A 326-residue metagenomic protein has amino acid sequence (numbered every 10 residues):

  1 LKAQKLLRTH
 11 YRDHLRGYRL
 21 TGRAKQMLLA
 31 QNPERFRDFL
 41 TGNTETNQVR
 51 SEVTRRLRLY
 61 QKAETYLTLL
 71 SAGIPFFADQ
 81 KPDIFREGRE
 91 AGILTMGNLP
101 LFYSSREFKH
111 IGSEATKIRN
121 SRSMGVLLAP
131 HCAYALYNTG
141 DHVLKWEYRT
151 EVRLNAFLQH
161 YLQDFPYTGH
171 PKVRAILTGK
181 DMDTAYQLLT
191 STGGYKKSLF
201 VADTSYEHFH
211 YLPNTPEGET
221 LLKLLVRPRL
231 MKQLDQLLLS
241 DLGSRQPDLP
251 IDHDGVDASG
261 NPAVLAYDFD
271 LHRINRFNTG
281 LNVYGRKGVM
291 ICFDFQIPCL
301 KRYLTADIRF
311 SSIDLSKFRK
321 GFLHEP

Functional and structural regions predicted by a protein language model:
Q4, R8-G42: Accessory beta->alpha helical hairpin/"wing" motif in late/C-terminal subdomains of nucleic-acid enzymes
Q4-L6, R122-S123, D248-D252: Short small/polar-residue motifs
R8-T9, I74-Q80, Q233-S244: Short secondary-structure junctions
R12, R50-L57: Conserved aromatic-histidine-acidic binding/catalytic patches
D38-E52: A short, surface-exposed helix-loop junction/capping segment
R56-K197: Mid-protein regulatory/catalytic core that forms ligand/cofactor-binding pockets and protein-protein interaction
Y137-P326: C-terminal regulatory/effector modules of DNA-binding transcriptional regulators
